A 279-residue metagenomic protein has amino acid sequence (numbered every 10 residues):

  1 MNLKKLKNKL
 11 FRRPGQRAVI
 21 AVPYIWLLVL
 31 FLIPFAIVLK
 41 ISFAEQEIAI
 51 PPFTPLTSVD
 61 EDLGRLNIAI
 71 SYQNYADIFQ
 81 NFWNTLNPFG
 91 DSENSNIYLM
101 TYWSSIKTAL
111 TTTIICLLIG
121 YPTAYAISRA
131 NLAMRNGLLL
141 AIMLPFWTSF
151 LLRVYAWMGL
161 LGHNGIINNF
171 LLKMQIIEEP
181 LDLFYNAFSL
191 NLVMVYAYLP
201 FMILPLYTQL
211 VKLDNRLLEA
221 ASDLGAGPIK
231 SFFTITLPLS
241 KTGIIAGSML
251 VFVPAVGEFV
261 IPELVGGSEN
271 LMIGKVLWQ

Functional and structural regions predicted by a protein language model:
M1-I41, A126, N136-I142: N-terminal signal-anchor/first transmembrane alpha helix
L3-K9, L56, V154-V195, I229 (+1 more regions): Membrane-interfacial helix termini and adjacent extracytoplasmic/periplasmic loops of multi-pass transporters
F11-Q16, A49, V59-D62, Y72-F82 (+1 more regions): Interhelical loop and adjacent transmembrane-helix boundary motif in polytopic membrane transport permeases
A18-I20, T123-L160, L218-E219, F232-F233 (+1 more regions): Cytoplasmic-entry segments and transmembrane alpha-helices of multi-pass inner-membrane transporters
V22-P23, L144, Y196, F201-N215 (+1 more regions): Transmembrane alpha-helices
F35, A109, T113-Y121, Y125 (+3 more regions): Hydrophobic positions within alpha-helical transmembrane segments of bacterial inner-membrane proteins
N87-I127, P228: Transmembrane alpha-helix signature in integral membrane proteins
L152-V154, G159, M202-P205, G243-W278: Non-cytoplasmic
